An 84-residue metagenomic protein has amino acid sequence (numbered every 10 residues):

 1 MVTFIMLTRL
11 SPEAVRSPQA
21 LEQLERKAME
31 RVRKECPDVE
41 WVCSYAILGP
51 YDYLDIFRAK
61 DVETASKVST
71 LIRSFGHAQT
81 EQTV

Functional and structural regions predicted by a protein language model:
M1-P37, Y45-P50: Short S/T/G/P-rich N-terminal loop/turn motif that feeds into the first structured element of a domain
I5-R9, V42-V68: Short, well-ordered beta-strand segments in beta-rich or mixed alpha/beta enzyme and ligand-binding folds
C36, Y51-L54, T83-V84: Short secondary-structure transition/capping segments
D38-S44, T80-Q82: A short linear hydrophobic-aromatic micro-motif
R58-V84: An amphipathic, aromatic/His-enriched active-site/gating alpha helix that lines ligand/cofactor pockets
